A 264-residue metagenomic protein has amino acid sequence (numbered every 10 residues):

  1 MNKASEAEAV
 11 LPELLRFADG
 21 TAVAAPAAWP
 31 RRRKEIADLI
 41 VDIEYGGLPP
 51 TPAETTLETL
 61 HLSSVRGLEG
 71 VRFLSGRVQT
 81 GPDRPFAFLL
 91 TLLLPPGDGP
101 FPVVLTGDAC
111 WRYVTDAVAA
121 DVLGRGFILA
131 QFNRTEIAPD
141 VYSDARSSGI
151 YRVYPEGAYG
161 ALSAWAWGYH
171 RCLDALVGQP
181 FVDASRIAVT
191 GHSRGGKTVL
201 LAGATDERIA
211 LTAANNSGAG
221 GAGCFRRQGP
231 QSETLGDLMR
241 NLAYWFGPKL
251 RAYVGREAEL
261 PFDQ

Functional and structural regions predicted by a protein language model:
M1-F88: N-terminal targeting or regulatory segments adjacent to alpha/beta-hydrolase or S9 domains
D83-F88, L94-V103: Proline/glycine-enriched tight loop/beta-turn segments at coil->beta junctions that connect or precede beta-strands
G99-G178, C224-R227: Cap/lid segment of the alpha/beta-hydrolase catalytic domain
F132, T190-H192, T212-S217: Generic beta-strand/beta-sheet core signal
F181-S193: Alpha/beta-hydrolase fold nucleophile elbow
G191-A202: Glycine-rich nucleophile elbow surrounding the catalytic serine of serine-hydrolase chemistry
A204-A210: Conserved hydrolase catalytic core segment
A214-Q264: Mobile cap/lid helix-loop segments that gate and shape the active-site cleft of serine hydrolases
